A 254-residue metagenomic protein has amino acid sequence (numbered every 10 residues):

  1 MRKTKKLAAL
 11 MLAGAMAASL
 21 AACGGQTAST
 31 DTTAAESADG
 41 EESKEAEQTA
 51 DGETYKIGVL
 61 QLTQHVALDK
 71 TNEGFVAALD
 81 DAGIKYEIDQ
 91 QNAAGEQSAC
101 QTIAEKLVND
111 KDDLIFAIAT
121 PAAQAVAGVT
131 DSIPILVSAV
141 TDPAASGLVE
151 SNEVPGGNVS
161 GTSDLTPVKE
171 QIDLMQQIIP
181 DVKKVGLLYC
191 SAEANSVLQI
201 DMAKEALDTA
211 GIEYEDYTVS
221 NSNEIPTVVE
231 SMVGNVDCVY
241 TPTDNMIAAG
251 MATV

Functional and structural regions predicted by a protein language model:
M1-M11: Bacterial Sec-dependent N-terminal signal peptides
K6, L20-E42: Bacterial lipoprotein signal-peptidase II cleavage site
A13, A17-L20: Bacterial Sec-type N-terminal signal peptides, specifically the leucine/valine-rich hydrophobic h-region
D51-V76, A82, D89-C100, A192-S196 (+1 more regions): Extracytoplasmic "Venus flytrap"
I57, F75, S160-L207: An alpha-beta-alpha
E87-N109, T218-G234: Structural motif
Q91-E150, T243-V254: Beta-alpha junction/loop-to-helix N-cap segments that form part of ligand/metal-binding clefts
L188, A194-V254: Pocket-lining segment of extracytoplasmic ligand-binding domains
